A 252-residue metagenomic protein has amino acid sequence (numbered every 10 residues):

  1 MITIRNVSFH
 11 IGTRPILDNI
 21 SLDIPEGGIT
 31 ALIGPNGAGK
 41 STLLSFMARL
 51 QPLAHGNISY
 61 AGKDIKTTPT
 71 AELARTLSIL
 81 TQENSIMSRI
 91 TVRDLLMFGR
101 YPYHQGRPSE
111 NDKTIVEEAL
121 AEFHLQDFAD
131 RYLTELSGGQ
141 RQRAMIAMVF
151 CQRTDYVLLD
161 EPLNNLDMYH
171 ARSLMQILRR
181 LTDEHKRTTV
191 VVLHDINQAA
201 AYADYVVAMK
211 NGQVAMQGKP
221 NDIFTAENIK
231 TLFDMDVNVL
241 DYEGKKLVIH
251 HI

Functional and structural regions predicted by a protein language model:
I2-I4, L17: Conserved structural motif at the start of ABC-family nucleotide-binding domains
I33-P35: The feature captures the beta-strand-to-loop junction immediately N-terminal to the Walker
A48: Helix-to-loop junction immediately C-terminal to a conserved catalytic motif
G56-D64, L73: Conserved ABC transporter NBD signature motif
M97, E110-F128, R153, L158: Conserved ABC ATPase "signature" region
Y132-L136, Q140: Conserved ABC ATPase signature
